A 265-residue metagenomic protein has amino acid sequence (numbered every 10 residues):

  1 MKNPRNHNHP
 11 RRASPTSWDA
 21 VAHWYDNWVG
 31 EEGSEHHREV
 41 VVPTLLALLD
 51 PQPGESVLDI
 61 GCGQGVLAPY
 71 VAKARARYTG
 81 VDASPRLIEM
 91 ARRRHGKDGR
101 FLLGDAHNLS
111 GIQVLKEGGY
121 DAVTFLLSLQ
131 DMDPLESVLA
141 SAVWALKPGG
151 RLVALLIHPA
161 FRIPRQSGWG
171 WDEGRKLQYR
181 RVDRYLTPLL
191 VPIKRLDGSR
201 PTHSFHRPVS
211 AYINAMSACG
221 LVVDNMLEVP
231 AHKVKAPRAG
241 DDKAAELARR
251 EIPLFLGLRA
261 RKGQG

Functional and structural regions predicted by a protein language model:
K2-Q52, V66-Y70, L87-M90, R94: Conserved class I S-adenosyl-L-methionine
L58-I60, Q64-G111: Class I SAM-dependent methyltransferase SAM/SAH-binding core
I112-V123: A short acidic, Gly/Pro-enriched loop at the edge of an enzyme's catalytic core that lines a small-molecule cofactor
A122-L135: A short SAM/SAH-binding and catalytic strip from SAM-dependent methyltransferases
E136-R151: A short glycine-rich, Lys/Arg-flanked "PGG" loop and its adjoining helix->strand segment in the class I
R151-L190: Conserved class I S-adenosyl-L-methionine
A160-I163, S167, R195-S210: Acceptor-substrate binding/catalytic loop of class I
H203-M226: Short alpha-helix
